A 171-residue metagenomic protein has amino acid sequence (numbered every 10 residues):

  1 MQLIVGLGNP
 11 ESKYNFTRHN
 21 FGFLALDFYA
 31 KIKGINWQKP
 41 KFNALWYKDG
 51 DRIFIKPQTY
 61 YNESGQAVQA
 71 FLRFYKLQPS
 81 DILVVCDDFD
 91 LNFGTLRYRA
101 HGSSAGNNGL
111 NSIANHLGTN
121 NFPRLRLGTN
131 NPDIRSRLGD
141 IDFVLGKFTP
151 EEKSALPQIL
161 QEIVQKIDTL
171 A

Functional and structural regions predicted by a protein language model:
M1-A100, N111, N115, N121-R126 (+3 more regions): Nucleotide and nucleotide-moiety/phosphate-recognizing core
S103: Catalytic tyrosine of NAD(P)H-dependent dehydrogenase/reductases that use a Tyr as the general acid/base
G106-G109: Hydrophobic alpha-helical segments within soluble ligand-binding/sensing domains
